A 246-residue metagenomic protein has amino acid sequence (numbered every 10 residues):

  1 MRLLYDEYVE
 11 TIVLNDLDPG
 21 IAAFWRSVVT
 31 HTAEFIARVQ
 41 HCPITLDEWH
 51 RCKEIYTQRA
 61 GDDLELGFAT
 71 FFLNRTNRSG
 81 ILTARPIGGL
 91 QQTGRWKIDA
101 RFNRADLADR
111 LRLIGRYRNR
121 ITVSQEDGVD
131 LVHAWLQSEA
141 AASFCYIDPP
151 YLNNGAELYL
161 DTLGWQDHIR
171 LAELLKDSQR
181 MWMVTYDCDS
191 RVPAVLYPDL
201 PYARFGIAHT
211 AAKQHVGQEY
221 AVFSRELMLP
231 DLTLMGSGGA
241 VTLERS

Functional and structural regions predicted by a protein language model:
M1-L46: Conserved S-adenosyl-L-methionine
Y5, L136-Q137, K176: Residue-level signal for alpha-helix termini/capping positions
V9, A140-A142, Q179: A general structural motif
L14, I147, W182-V184: Structural beta-sheet core signal
V29-Y146, P150-A156, D189: SAM-dependent nucleic-acid methyltransferase catalytic core
L158-T162: Short glycine-enriched, charge-decorated loop/helix-capping segments at active-site entrances that position
G164-S246: Long, positively charged, glycine-interspersed low-complexity recognition regions
